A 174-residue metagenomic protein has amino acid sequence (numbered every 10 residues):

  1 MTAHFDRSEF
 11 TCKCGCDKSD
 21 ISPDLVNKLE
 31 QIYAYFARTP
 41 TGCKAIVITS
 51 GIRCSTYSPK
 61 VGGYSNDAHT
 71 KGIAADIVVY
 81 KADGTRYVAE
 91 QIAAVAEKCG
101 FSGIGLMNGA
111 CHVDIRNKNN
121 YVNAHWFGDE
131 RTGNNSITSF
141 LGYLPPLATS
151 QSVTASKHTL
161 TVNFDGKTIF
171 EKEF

Functional and structural regions predicted by a protein language model:
M1-A45: Active-site acidic/histidine clusters and adjacent loop/turn architecture that either coordinate catalytic ions
C16-D20, A74-K81: The substrate-binding groove and active-site-proximal loops of carbohydrate-active enzymes, especially glycoside
P40-G51, F101-N108: Surface-exposed patches in mature extracellular/periplasmic domains of secreted proteins
I46, A75, C111: A broad, low-specificity signal marking well-ordered, structured residues that form hydrophobic/aromatic
T49-D76: Short, surface-exposed glycine/acidic/tryptophan-bearing loops
N66, K71, V79-D165, F170: Catalytic cores and adjacent binding grooves of peptidoglycan-active enzymes
E173-F174: N-terminal accessory interaction module
